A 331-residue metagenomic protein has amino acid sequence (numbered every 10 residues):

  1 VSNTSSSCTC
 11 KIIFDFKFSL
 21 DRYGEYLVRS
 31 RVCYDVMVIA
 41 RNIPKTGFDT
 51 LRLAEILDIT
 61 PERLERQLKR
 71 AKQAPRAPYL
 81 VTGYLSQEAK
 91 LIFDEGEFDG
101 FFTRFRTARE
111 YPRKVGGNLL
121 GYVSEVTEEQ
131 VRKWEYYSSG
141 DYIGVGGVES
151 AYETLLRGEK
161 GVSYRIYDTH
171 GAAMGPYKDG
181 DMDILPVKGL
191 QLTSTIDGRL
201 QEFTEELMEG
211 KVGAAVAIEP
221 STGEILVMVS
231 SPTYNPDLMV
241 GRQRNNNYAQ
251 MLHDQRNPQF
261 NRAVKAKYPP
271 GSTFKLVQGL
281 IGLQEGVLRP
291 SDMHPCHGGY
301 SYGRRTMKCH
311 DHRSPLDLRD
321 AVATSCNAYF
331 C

Functional and structural regions predicted by a protein language model:
V1-Q243, K267: Periplasmic/cell-envelope proteins involved in peptidoglycan metabolism and beta-lactam response
T4, D183-E224, M228, V240-C331: Active-site loop and adjoining helix of the penicillin-binding protein/serine DD-peptidase-beta-lactamase fold
